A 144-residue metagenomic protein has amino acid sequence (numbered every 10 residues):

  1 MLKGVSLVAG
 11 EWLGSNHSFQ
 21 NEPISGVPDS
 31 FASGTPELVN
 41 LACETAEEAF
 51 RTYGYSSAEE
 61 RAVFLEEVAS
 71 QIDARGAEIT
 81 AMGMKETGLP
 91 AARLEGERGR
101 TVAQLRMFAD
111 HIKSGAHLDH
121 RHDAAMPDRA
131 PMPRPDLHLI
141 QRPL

Functional and structural regions predicted by a protein language model:
M1-K85: Short, structured beta/alpha segment
L65-L144: N-terminal Rossmann NAD(P)-binding subdomain characteristic of aldehyde/semialdehyde dehydrogenases
